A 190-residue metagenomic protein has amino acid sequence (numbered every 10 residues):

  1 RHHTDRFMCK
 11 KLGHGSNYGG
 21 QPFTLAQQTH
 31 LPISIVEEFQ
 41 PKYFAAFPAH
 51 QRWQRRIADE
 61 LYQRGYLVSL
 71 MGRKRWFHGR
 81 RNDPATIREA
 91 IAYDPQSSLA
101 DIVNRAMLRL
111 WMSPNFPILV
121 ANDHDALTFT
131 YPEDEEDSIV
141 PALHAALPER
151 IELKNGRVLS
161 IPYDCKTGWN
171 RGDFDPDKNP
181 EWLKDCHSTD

Functional and structural regions predicted by a protein language model:
R1-N122, E133, S160, D164-D190: Conserved catalytic core of nucleic-acid polymerases
W111-P114, L147-I151: Short leucine-rich amphipathic alpha-helical surface patches
H124-A126: Histidine-centered nuclease catalytic patch
T128-P132: Short hydrophobic/aromatic beta-strand micro-patches that form the beta-sheet surface supporting nucleotide- or nucleic
I139-P148: Short amphipathic alpha-helices in soluble, non-transmembrane regions that often serve as interface/regulatory elements
E149-P162: Flexible helix-coil linker/hinge segments at domain or subdomain boundaries
